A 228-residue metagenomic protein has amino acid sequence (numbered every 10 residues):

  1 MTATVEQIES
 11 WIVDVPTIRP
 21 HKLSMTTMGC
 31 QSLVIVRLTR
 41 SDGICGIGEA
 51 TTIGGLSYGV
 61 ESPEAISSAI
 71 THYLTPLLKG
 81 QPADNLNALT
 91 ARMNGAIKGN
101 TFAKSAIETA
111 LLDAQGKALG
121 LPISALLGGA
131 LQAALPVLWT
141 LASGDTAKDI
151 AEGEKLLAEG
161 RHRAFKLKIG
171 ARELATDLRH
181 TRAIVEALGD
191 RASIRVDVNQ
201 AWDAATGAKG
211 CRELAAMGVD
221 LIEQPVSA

Functional and structural regions predicted by a protein language model:
T2-I194, N199-A201, A205-A208, R212-A216: N-terminal capping/lid subdomain adjacent to the active-site entrance of alpha/beta enzymes
D177, P225-A228: A general structural motif
V219: Short, conserved catalytic or interaction motifs in soluble domains
